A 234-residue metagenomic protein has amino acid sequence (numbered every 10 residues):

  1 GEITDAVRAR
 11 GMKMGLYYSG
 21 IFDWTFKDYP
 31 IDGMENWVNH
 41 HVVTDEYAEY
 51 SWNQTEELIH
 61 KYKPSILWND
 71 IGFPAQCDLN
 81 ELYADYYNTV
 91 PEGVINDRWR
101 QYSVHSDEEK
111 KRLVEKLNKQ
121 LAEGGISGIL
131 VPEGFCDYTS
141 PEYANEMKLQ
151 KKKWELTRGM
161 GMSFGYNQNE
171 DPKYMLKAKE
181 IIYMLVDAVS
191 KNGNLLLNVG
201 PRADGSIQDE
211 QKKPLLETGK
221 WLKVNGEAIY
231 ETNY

Functional and structural regions predicted by a protein language model:
G1-Y234: Mature catalytic domains of secreted/periplasmic carbohydrate-active enzymes
